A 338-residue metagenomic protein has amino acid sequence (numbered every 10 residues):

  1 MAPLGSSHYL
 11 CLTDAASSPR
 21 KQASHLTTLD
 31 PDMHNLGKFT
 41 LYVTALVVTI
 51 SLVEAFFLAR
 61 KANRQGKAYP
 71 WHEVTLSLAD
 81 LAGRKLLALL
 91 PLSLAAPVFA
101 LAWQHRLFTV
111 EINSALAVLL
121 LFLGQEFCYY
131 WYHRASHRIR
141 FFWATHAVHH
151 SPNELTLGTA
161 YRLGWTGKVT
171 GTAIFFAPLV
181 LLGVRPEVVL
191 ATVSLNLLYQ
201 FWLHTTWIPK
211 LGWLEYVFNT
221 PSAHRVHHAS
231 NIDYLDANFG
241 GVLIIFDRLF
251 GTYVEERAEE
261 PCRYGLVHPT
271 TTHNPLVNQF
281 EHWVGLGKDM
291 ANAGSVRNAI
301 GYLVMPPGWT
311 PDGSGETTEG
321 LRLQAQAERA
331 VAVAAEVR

Functional and structural regions predicted by a protein language model:
S17-D32: Short, Lys/Arg-enriched N-terminal segments with co-localized hydrophobic residues within the first ~10-30 amino acids
D32-V47: Hydrophobic transmembrane alpha-helical segments in integral membrane proteins
S51-T75: Membrane-interface helix-loop junction between the first two transmembrane segments
A82-P91, N113-R263: Membrane-embedded catalytic scaffold of the fatty acid hydroxylase/desaturase
S93-L119: Juxtamembrane/interfacial segments at transmembrane-helix boundaries in multi-pass membrane proteins
E154-T159, T205-R338: Cytosolic/stromal cytosol-facing helical appendages immediately following the last transmembrane segment
